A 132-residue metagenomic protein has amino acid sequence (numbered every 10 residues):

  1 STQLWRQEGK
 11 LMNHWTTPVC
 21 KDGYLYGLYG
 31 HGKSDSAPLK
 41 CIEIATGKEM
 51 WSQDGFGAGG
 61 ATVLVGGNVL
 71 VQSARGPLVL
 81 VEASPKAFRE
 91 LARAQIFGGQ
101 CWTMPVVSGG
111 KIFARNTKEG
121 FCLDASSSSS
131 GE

Functional and structural regions predicted by a protein language model:
S1-E132: Noncatalytic, solvent-exposed loop/strand surfaces of beta-propeller-type extracellular/periplasmic domains
